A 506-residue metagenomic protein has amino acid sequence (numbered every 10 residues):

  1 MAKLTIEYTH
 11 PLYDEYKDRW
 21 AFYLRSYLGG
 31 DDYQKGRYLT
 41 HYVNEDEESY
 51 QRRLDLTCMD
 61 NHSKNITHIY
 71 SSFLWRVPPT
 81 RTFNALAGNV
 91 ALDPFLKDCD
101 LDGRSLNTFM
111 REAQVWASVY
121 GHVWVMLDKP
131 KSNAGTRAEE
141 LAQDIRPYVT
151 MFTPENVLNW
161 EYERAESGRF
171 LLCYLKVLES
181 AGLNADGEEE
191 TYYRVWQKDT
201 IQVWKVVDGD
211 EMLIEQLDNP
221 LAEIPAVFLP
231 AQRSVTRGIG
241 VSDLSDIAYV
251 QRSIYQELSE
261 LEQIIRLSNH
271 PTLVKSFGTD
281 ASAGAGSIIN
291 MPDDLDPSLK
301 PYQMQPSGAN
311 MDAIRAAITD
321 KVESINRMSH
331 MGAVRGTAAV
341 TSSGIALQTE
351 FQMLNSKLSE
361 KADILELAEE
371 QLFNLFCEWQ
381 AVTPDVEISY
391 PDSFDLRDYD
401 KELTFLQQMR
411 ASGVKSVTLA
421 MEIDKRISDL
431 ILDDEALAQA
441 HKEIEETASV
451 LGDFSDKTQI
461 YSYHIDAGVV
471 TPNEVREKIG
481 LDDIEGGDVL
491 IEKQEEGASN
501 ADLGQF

Functional and structural regions predicted by a protein language model:
M1-F152: Extended, helix-rich architectural segments
H68, S72, R76, S118-W124 (+3 more regions): Short, hydrophobic/amphipathic alpha-helical patches that form generic packing surfaces within helical domains
P94-D98, Y302-Q303, F351, S455: A short, surface-exposed helix-loop junction/capping segment
D98-D102, F109-E112, V250-S253, E257 (+6 more regions): Residues that form generic nucleotide/phosphate-binding pockets
A113-A117, V250, E257, I314-A317 (+4 more regions): Amphipathic alpha-helix face/heptad-repeat signature
D128-G284, E474, K478-F506: Structured, contiguous alpha/beta core segments that scaffold functional sites
M212-A346, S449-I460: Extended, charged amphipathic alpha-helical segments
D320-F506: C-terminal helix-loop subdomains that flank or include functional centers
